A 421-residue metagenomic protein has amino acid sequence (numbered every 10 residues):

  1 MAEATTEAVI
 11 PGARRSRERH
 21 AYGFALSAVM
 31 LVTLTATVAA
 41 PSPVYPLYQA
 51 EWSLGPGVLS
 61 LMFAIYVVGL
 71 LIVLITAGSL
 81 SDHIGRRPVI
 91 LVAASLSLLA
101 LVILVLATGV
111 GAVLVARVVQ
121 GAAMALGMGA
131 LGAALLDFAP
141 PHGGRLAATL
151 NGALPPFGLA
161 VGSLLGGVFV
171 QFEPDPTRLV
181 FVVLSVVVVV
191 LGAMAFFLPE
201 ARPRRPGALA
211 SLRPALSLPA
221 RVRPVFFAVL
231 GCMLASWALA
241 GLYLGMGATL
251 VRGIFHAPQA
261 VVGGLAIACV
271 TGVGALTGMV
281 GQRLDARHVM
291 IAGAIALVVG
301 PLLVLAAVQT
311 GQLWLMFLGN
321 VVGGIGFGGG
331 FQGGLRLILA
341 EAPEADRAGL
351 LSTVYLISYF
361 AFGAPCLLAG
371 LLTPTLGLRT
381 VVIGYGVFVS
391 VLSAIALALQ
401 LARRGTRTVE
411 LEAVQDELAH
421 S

Functional and structural regions predicted by a protein language model:
S53, G85, L106-G111, P174 (+1 more regions): Helix-breaking motifs and short loop linkers at transmembrane-helix boundaries and internal kinks in secondary membrane
L71-V110: Conserved MFS/SLC helix-loop-helix module at the cytosolic interface between two early adjacent transmembrane helices
V89-I103, V289-V304, I383, V387: Structural signature of the two symmetry-related core transmembrane helices
A100, G111-Q120, W314-V322: Paired small-residue
A116-P155: Cytoplasmic helix-loop-helix junction between adjacent transmembrane helices in 12-TM secondary transporters
L146-F196: Helix-loop-helix hairpin linking two adjacent transmembrane segments in secondary transporters
V289-Q332: C-terminal transmembrane helical hairpin of 12-TM major facilitator-type secondary transporters
F327, L335-V381, Y385-G386: A late C-terminal transmembrane helix in Major Facilitator Superfamily
